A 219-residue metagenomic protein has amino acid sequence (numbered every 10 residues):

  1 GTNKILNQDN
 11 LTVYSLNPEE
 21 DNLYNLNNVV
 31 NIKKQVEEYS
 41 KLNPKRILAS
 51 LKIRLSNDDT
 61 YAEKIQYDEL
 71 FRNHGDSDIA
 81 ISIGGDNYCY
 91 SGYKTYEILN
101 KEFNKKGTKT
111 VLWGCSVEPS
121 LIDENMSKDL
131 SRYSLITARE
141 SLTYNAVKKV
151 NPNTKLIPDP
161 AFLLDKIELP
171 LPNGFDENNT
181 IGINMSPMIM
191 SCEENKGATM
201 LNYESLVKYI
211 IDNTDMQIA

Functional and structural regions predicted by a protein language model:
G1-A219: Active-site anion-handling motifs in enzyme catalytic cores
